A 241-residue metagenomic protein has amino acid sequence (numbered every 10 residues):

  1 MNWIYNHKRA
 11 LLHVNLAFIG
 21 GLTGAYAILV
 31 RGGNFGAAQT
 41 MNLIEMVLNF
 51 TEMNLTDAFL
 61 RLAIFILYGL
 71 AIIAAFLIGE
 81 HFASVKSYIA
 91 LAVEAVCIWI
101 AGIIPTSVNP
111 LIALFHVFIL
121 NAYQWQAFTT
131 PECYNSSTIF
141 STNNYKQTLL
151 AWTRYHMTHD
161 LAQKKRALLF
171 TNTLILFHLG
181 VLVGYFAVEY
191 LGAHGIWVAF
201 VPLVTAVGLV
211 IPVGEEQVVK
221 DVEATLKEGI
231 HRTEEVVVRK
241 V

Functional and structural regions predicted by a protein language model:
N2-V241: Alpha-helical transmembrane segments of multi-pass membrane proteins
